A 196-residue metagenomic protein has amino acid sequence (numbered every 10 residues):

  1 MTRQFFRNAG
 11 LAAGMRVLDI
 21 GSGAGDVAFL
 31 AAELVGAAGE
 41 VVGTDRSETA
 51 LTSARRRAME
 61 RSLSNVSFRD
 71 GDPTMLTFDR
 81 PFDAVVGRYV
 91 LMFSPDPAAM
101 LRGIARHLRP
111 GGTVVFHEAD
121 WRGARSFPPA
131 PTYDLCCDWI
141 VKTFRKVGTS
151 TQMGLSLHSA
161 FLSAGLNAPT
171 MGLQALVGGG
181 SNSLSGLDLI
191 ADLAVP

Functional and structural regions predicted by a protein language model:
M1-M15, L30: Conserved alpha-helix/loop element of class I SAM-dependent methyltransferases that forms part of the SAM/SAH-binding
L18-I20, A24-M75: Class I SAM-dependent methyltransferase SAM/SAH-binding core
M75-A84: A short acidic, Gly/Pro-enriched loop at the edge of an enzyme's catalytic core that lines a small-molecule cofactor
D83-P97: A short SAM/SAH-binding and catalytic strip from SAM-dependent methyltransferases
A98-T113: A short glycine-rich, Lys/Arg-flanked "PGG" loop and its adjoining helix->strand segment in the class I
V115-S185: Conserved catalytic/acceptor-binding region of the Class I
N182, G186-P196: Rossmann-like AdoMet/SAM-dependent catalytic core
